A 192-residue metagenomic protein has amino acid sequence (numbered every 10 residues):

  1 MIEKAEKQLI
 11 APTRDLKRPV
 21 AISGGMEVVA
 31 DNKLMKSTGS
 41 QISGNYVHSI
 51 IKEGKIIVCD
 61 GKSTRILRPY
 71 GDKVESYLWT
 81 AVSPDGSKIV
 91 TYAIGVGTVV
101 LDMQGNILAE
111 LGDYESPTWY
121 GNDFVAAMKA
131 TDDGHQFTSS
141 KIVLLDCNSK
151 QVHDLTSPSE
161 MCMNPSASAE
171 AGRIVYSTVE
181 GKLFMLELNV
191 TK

Functional and structural regions predicted by a protein language model:
M1-K192: Sequence signature of WD/YWTD-type beta-propeller architectures
